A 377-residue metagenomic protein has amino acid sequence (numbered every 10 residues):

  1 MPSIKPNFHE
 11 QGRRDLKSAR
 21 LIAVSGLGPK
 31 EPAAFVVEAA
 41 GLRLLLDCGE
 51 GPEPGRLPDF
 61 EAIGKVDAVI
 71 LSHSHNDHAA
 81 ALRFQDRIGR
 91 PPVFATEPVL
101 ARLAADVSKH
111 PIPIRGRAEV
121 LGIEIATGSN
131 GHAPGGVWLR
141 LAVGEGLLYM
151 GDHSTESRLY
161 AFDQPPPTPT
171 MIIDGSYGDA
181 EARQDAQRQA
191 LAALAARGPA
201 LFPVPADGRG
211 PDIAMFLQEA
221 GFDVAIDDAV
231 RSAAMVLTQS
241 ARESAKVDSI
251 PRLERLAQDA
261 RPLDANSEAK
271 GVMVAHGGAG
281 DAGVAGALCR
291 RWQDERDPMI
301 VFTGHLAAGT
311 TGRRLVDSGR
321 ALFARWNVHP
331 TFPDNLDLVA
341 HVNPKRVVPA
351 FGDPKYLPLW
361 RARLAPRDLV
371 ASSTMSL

Functional and structural regions predicted by a protein language model:
M1-S18, E38-C48, E145-G151, G175: Metallo-beta-lactamase
P2-F8, R13, E97-G136, A142-V143 (+1 more regions): Metallo-beta-lactamase
R13-D15, L27-L71, H75-N76, A80-P91 (+2 more regions): Pre-active-site segment of Zn-dependent metallo-hydrolases
R20-G26, L44-D47, E124-N130, G146-D152 (+2 more regions): Active-site-proximal beta-strand elements of phosphoester/diester hydrolases
L27-E31, N130-P134, A206: A short catalytic or substrate-binding loop motif that flags glycine-/basic-rich loops and adjacent residues that bind
V36, W138-P344, D353-P354, L359-A365: Metal-dependent phosphodiesterase/nuclease catalytic metal-binding core
V69-A79, G128-P134, F351-G352: Histidine-centered catalytic micro-motifs
V347: Hydrophobic, well-ordered secondary-structure elements that form the walls of internal hydrophobic environments
